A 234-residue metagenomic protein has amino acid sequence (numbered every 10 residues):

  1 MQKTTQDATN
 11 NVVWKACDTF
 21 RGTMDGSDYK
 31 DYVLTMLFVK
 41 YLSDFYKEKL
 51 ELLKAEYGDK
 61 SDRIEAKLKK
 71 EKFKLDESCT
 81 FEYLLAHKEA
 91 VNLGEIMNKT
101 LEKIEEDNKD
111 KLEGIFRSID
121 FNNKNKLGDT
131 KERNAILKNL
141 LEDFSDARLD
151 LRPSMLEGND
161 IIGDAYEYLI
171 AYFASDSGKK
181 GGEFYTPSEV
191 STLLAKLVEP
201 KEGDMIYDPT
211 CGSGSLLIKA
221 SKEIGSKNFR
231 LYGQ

Functional and structural regions predicted by a protein language model:
M1-E202: Non-catalytic, mostly N-terminal accessory regions of nucleic-acid modification and defense proteins
K180-Q234: Conserved S-adenosyl-L-methionine
